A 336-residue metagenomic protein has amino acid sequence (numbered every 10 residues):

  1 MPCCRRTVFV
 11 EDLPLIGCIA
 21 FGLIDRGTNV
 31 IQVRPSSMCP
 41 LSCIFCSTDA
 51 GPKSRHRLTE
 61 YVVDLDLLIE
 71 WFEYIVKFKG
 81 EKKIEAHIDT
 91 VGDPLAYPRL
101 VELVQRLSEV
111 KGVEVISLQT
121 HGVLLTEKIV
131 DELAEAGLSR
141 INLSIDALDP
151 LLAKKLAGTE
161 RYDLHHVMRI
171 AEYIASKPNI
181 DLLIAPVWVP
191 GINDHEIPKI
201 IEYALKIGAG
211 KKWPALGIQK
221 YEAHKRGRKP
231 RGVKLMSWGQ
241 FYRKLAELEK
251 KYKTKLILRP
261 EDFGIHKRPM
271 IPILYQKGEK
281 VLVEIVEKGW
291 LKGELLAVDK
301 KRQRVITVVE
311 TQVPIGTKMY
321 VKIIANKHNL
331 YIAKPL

Functional and structural regions predicted by a protein language model:
M1-P35, T48-T59, Y74-K82: N-terminal [4Fe-4S]-dependent radical SAM core
C39-C46: Short cysteine clusters
S47-L68, I75-Y97, S108-T126, A134-R169 (+2 more regions): Core AdoMet radical
L67-E70, Y74, R99-E109, K128-E132 (+3 more regions): Alpha-helical scaffolding segments of alpha/beta enzyme cores, especially the outer helices of TIM-barrel or partial
V101-L107, N193-P214, P272-V283: Short, electropositive alpha-helical surface patch
H165-R228, Q240-P260: Conserved C-terminal portion of the radical SAM core fold that forms the substrate/S-adenosylmethionine-binding
E222-G227, S237-E294: A C-terminal junction/extension of Radical SAM enzymes
G264-L336: Terminal RNA-binding accessory module
